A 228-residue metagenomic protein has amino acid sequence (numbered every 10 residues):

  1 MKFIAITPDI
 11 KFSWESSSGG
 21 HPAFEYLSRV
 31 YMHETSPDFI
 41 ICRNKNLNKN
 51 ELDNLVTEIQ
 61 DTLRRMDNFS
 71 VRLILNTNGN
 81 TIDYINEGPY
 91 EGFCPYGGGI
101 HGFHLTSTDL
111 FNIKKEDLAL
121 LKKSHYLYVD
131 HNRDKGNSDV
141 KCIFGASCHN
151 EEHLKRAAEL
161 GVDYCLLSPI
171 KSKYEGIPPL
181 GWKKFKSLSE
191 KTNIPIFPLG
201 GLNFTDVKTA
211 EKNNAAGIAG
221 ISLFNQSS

Functional and structural regions predicted by a protein language model:
M1-N132, N137-Y164, N193-I194, F204-A215 (+1 more regions): Conserved N-terminal beta1-alpha1 strand-loop-helix module at the mouth
E175: Phosphate/ribose-phosphate-bearing ligand recognition and processing surfaces, centered on ADP-ribose/NAD(+/P+) systems
W182: Short alpha-helical segments enriched in small residues
G200-G201: Conserved donor-binding loops in enzymes that form glycosidic bonds
